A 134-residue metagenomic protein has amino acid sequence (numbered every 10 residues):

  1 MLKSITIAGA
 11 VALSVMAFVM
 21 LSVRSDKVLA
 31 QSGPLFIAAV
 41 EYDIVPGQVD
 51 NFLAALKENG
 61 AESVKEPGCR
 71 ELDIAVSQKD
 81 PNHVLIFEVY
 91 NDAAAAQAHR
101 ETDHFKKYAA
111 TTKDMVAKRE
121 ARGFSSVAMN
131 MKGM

Functional and structural regions predicted by a protein language model:
S4-L35, I74-D80, A109-M134: Glycine-rich beta-strand-turn "strand-cap" elements at beta-sheet edges
I5-T6, A61-R70, V89-F124: An amphipathic, aromatic/His-enriched active-site/gating alpha helix that lines ligand/cofactor pockets
P34-F36, P67-G68: Short, flexible segments with low predicted structural confidence
L35-D43, D73-R100: Short, well-ordered beta-strand segments in beta-rich or mixed alpha/beta enzyme and ligand-binding folds
F36-K57: Mature N-terminal segment immediately following signal peptide/propeptide cleavage in secreted/periplasmic
G47, E58, K79-P81, N91 (+3 more regions): Short alpha-helical
